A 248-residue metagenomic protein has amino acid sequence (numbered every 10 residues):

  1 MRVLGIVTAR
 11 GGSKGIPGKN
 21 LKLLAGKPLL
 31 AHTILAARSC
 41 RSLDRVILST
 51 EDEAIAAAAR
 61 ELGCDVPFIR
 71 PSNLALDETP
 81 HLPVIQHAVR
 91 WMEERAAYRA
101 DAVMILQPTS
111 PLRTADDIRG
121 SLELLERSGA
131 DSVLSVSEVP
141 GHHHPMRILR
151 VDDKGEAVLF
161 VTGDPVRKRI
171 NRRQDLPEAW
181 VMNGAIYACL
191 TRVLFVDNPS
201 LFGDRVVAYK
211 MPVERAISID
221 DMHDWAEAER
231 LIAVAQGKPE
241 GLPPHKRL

Functional and structural regions predicted by a protein language model:
M1-P17: N-terminal nucleotide-binding beta1-loop-alpha1 segment
K22-L23, L48, I105, I217: Conserved SAM-binding loop
L29-R45, A57, E61: A short, N-terminal amphipathic alpha-helix
S42-I47, E214-A216: Short active-site oxyanion
L43, Y98-A100, G129-D131: Short, high-confidence coil segments that cap the C-terminus of an alpha-helix and link into the following beta-strand
A54-M104, L112-R113, G120: Short phosphate-binding loop-to-helix
P83, H87, P111-R205, K210: Conserved core of the sugar-phosphate nucleotidyltransferase
E178-L248: Conserved alpha/beta core of the MobA/IspD/sugar-nucleotide pyrophosphorylase nucleotidyltransferase superfamily
